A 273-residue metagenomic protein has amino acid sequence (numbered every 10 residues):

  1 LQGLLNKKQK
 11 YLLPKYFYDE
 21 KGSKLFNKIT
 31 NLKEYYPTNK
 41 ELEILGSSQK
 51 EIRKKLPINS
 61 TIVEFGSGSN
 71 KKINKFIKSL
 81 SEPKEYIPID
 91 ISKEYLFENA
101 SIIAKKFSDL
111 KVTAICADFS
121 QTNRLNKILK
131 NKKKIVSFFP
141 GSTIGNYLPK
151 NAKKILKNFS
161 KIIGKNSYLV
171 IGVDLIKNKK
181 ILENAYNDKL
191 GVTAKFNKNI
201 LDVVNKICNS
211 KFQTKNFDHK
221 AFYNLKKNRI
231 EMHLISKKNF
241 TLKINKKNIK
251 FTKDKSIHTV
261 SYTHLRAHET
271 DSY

Functional and structural regions predicted by a protein language model:
L1-K15: N-terminal auxiliary segments of SAM/dcSAM-dependent transferases
P14-F17, F26-E51: Class I SAM-dependent methyltransferase Rossmann-like catalytic core, especially the SAM/SAH-binding loop
S60-G68: Conserved class I S-adenosyl-L-methionine
K84-Q121: Class I SAM-dependent methyltransferase SAM/SAH-binding core
K153-K165: A short glycine-rich, Lys/Arg-flanked "PGG" loop and its adjoining helix->strand segment in the class I
K165-D174: Conserved beta-strand signature within the Rossmann-like core of class I S-adenosyl-L-methionine
N184-Y262: Substrate-binding/catalytic lobe of Class I Rossmann-like enzymes that use SAM or dcSAM, i.e., the mid-to-C-terminal
T263-T270: Conserved small/polar residues in nucleotide/adenosyl-binding loops
